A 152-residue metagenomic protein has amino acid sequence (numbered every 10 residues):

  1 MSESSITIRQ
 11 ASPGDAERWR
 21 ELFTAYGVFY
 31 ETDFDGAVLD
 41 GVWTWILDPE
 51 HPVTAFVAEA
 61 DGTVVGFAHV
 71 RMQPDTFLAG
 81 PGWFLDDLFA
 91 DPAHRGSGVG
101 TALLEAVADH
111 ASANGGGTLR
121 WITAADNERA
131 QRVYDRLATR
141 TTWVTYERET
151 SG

Functional and structural regions predicted by a protein language model:
M1-T7, S151-G152: Short, low-complexity, intrinsically disordered N-terminal peptides in bacterial proteins
Q10-A16, E21-G80, H110, T141 (+1 more regions): Acetyl-CoA-dependent GNAT
G62, G98, N127: Conserved G/P- and acidic residue-centered "switch" motifs that form tight phosphate/ATP-binding loops in soluble
G80-P92: Conserved acetyl-CoA binding element of GNAT-fold acetyltransferases
A90, G96-D109: Conserved acetyl-CoA-binding loop-helix of GNAT-fold acetyltransferases
T101, E105, A125-V144: Conserved active-site alpha-helix within GNAT-family acetyltransferase domains
S112-T123: Conserved GNAT acetyl-CoA-binding A-motif
